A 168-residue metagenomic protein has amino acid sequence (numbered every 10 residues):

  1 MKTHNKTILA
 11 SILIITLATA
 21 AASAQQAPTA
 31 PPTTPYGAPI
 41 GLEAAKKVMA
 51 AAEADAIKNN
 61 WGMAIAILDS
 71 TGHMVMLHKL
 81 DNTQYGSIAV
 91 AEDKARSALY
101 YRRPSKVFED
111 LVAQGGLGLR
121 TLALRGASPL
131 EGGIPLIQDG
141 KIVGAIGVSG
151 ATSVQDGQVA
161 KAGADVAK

Functional and structural regions predicted by a protein language model:
M1-S11: Bacterial N-terminal signal peptides that target proteins for export
A10-A20: Bacterial N-terminal signal peptides
Q25-K168: Flexible, solvent-exposed loop/hinge segments and secondary-structure transition points
